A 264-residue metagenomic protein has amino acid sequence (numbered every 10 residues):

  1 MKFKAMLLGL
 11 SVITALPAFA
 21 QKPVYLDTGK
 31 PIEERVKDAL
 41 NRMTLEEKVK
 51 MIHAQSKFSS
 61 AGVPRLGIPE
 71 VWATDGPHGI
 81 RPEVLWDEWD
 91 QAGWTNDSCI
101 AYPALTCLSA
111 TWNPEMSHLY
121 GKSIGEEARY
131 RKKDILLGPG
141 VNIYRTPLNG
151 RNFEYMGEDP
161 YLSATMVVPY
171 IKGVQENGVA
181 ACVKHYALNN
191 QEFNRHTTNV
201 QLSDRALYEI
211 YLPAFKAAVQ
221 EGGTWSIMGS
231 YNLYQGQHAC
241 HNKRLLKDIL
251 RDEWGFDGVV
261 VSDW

Functional and structural regions predicted by a protein language model:
M1-K22: Bacterial Sec-dependent N-terminal signal peptides
A20-W264: Glycoside hydrolase catalytic-domain context in secreted enzymes
